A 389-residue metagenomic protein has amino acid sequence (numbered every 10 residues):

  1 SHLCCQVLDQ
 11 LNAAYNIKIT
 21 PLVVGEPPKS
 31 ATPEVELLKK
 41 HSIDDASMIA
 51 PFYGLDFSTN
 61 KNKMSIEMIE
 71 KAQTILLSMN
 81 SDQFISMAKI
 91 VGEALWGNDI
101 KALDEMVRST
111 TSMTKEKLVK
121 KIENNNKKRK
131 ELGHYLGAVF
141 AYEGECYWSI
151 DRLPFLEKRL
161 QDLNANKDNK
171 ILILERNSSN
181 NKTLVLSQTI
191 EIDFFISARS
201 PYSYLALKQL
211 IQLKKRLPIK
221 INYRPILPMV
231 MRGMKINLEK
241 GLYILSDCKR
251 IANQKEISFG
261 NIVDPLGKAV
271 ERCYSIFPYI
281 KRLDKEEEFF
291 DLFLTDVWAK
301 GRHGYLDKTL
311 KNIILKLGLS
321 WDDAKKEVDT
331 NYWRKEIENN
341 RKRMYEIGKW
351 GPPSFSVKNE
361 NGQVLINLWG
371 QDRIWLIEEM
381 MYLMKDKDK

Functional and structural regions predicted by a protein language model:
H2-A13, I90-T183, Q188-D193, R199-K214 (+1 more regions): C-terminal cap of thioredoxin/glutaredoxin-like
H2-L95, Y204-K300, K385-D388: Structural alpha/beta surface segment adjacent to cysteine/selenocysteine redox centers across thiol/disulfide enzymes
